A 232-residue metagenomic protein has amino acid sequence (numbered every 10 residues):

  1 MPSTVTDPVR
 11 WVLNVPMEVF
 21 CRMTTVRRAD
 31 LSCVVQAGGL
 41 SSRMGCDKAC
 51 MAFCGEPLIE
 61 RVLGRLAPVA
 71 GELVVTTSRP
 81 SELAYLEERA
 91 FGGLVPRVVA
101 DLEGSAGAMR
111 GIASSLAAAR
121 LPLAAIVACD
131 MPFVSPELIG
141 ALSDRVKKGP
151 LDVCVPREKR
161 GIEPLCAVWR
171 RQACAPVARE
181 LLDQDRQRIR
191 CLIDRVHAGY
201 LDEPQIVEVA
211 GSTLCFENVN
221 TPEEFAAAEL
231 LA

Functional and structural regions predicted by a protein language model:
P2-T4, V15: Intrinsic low-complexity, disordered N-terminal segments enriched in polar/charged/small residues
V26-I189, D194-L214, L230: Nucleotide and nucleotide-moiety/phosphate-recognizing core
C215-A232: Short, basic/aromatic-enriched C-terminal tail that caps enzymatic domains
